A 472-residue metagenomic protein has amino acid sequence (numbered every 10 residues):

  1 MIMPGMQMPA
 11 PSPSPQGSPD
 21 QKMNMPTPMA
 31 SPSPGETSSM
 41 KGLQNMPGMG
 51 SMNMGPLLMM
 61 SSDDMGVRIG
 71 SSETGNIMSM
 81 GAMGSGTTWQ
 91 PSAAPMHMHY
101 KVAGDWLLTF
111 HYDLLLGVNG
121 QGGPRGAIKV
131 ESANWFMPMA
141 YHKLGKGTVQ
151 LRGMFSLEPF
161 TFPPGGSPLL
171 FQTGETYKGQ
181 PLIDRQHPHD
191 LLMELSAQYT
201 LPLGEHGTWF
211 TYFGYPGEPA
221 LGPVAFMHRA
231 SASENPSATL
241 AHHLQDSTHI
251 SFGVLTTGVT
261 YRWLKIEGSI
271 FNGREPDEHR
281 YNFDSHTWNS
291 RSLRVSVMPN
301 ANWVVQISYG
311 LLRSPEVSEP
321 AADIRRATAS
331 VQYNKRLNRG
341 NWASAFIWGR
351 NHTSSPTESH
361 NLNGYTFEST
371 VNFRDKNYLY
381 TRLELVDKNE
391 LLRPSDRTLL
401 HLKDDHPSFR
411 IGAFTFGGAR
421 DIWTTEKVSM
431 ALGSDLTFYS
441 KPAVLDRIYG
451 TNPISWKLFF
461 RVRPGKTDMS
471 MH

Functional and structural regions predicted by a protein language model:
W106, I128-F136, H189-L195, H249-L255 (+7 more regions): Residues that define the transmembrane beta-barrel architecture of outer-membrane proteins
L108, G145-Q150, E205-W209, W263-E267 (+5 more regions): Repeated loop/turn-to-beta-strand initiation elements of outer-membrane beta-barrel proteins
F110-Y112, L151-G153, T211-F213, T257 (+8 more regions): Membrane-embedded beta-strand positions of outer-membrane beta-barrel proteins
L114-G122, F155-T161, Y215-P219, Y261-W263 (+8 more regions): Transmembrane beta-strands of outer-membrane beta-barrel pores
A140-L144, L201, G258-Y261, V297-P299 (+5 more regions): Residue-level signature of outer-membrane beta-barrel architecture
F162-S296: Surface-exposed coil loops of outer-membrane beta-barrel proteins
Y261-S269, H286, S296-K403, F414: Detector for outer-membrane/organellar transmembrane beta-barrel domains, recognizing the amphipathic beta-strand
F416, G450-H472: Outer-membrane beta-barrel "beta-signal"
